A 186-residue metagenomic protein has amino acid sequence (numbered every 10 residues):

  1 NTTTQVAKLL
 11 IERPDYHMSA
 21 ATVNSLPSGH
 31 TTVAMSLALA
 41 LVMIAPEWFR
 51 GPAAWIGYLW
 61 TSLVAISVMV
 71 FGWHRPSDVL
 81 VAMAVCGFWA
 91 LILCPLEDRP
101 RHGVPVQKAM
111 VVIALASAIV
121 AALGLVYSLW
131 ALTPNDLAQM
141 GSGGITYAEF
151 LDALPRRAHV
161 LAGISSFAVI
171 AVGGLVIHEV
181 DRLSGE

Functional and structural regions predicted by a protein language model:
N1-A21, A40-M43, G144-E186: Hydrophobic alpha-helical bundle signature of multipass membrane enzymes
M18-E149, A153: Membrane-embedded catalytic cores of phosphoryl/pyrophosphoryl-handling enzymes
